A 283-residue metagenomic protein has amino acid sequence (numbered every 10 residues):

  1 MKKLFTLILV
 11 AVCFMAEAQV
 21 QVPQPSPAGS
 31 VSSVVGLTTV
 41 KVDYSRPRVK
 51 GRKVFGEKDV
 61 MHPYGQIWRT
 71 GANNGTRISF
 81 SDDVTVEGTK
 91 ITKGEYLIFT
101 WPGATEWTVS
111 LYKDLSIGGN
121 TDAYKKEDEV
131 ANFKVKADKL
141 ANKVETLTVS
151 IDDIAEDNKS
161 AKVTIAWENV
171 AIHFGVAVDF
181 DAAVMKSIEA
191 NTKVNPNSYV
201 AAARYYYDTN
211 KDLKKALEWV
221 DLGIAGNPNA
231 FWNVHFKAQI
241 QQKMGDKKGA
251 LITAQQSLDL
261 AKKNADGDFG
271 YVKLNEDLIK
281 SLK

Functional and structural regions predicted by a protein language model:
M1-V22: Bacterial Sec-dependent N-terminal signal peptides
V20-G36: Short N-terminal segments immediately surrounding and downstream of signal-peptide cleavage
D43-K93, F99-V194, P228: Extended, well-structured beta-strand/loop surface patches that form recognition or cofactor-anchoring regions within
M185-Q241, G245-G249, D259-K262: Alpha-helical adaptor scaffolds
R204-Y205, Q239, L274-D277, S281: Residue-level recognition of tetratricopeptide repeat
K214-L217, L251, Q255, V272-E276: Conserved positions within tetratricopeptide repeat
K243-T253, D277-K283: Alpha-helical linker/edge segments of TPR/alpha-solenoid repeat scaffolds and analogous pre-/post-domain helices
